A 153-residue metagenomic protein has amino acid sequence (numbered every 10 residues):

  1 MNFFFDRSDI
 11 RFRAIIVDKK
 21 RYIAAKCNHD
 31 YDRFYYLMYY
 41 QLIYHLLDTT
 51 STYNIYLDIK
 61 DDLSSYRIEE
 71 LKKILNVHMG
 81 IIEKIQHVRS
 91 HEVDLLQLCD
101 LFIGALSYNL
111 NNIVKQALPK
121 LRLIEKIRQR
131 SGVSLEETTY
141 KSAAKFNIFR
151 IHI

Functional and structural regions predicted by a protein language model:
M1-I153: Phosphate-ester processing/binding pockets and catalytic centers
